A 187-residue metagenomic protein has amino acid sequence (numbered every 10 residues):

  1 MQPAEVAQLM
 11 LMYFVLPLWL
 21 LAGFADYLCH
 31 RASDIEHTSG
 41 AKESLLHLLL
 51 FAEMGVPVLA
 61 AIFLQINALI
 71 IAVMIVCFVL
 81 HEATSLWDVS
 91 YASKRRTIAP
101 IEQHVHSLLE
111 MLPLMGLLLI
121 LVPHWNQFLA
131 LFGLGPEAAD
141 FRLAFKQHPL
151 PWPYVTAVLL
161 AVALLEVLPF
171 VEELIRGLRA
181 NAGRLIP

Functional and structural regions predicted by a protein language model:
M1-Y13, V56-V73, L119-A138, R142-P153: Helix-coil boundary and interhelical linker segments in multi-pass alpha-helical membrane proteins
L11-H30: N-terminal signal-anchor/start-transfer transmembrane helix
L21-G23, L46-L59, V76-L86, M111: Core segments of alpha-helical transmembrane spans in multipass integral membrane proteins
F24-L45, L174-L178: Membrane-interface helix-loop junction between the first two transmembrane segments
C29, V56-A68, T84-K94: Membrane-helix exit/interface motif
D34-E53, I98-P113, I186-P187: Juxtamembrane helix-loop boundaries in multi-pass membrane proteins
I71-D140: Membrane-proximal helix-loop-helix units in multi-pass membrane proteins
F145-P187: A hydrophobic membrane-anchoring alpha-helix module
